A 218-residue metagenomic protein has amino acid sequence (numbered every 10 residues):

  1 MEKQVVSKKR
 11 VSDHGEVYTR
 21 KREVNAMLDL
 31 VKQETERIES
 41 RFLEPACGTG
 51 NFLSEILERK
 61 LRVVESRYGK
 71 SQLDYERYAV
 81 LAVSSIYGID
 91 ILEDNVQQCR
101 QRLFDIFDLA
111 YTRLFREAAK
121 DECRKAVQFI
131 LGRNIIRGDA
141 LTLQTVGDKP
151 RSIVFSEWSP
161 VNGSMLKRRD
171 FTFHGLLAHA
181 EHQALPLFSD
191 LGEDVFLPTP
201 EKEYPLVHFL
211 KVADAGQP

Functional and structural regions predicted by a protein language model:
E2-P218: SAM-dependent methyltransferase catalytic region
